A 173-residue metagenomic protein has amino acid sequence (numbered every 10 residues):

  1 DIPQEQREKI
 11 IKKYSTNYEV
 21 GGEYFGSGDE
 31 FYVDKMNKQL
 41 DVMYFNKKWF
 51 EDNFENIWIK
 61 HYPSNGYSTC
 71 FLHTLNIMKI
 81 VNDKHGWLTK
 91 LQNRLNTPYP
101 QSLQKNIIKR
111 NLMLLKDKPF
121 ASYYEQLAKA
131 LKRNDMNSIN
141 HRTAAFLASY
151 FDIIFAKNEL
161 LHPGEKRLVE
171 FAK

Functional and structural regions predicted by a protein language model:
D1, E30-F31, A172-K173: Short, intrinsically disordered, charge-balanced linker/junction segments flanking boundaries in proteins
D1-Y14: An N-terminal structural lobe/cap that precedes and organizes the functional/catalytic core across diverse proteins
S15-L131: Conserved NTP/Mg2+-binding pocket subregion across the NTase superfamily
M113-D117, H141, A156-N158, A172: A short, ordered amphipathic alpha-helix with a cationic face
L131-S138: Short helix-adjacent coil turns
S138-H141, A145-L161: Short, charge-rich amphipathic alpha-helical segments embedded in non-transmembrane helical bundles/solenoids
E159-K173: Short, charged amphipathic alpha-helical segments flanked by flexible coils
